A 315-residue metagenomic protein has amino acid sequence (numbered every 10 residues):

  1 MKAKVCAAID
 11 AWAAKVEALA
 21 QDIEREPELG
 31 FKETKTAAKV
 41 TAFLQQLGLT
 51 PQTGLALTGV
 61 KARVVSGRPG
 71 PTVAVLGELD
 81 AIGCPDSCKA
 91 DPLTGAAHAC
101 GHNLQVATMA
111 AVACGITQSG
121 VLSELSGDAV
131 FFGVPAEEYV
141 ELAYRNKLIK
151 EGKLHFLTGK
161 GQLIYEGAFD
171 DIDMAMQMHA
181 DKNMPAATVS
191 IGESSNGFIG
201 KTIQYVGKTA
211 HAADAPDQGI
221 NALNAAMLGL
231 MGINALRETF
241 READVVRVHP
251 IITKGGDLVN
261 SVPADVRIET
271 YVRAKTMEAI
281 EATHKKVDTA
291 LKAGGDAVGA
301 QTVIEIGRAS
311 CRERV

Functional and structural regions predicted by a protein language model:
M1-A99, N103-V130, P135-A136: Acidic/His- and Gly-rich active-site-bordering loop/insert found across diverse amide/peptide-bond hydrolases
E17, A38-T41, A110-T117, K160-Y165 (+3 more regions): Predominant activation on well-ordered alpha-helical scaffold segments within soluble catalytic domains
E26, L47, I82, G115 (+9 more regions): Change "in soluble alpha/beta enzymes" to "in soluble alpha/beta proteins
L29, P135, L148-I149, G307-S310: Conserved short loop/turn motifs at secondary-structure junctions
L29-G30, A212, M277: Short strand->helix junction
S87-A97, N103, S123-H249, G256-S261: Histidine/acidic-residue-rich, glycine-tolerant segments that coordinate divalent metal ions
M227-R314: Metal-dependent amide/peptide-bond hydrolase catalytic core, centered on the "pita-bread" metallohydrolase fold
